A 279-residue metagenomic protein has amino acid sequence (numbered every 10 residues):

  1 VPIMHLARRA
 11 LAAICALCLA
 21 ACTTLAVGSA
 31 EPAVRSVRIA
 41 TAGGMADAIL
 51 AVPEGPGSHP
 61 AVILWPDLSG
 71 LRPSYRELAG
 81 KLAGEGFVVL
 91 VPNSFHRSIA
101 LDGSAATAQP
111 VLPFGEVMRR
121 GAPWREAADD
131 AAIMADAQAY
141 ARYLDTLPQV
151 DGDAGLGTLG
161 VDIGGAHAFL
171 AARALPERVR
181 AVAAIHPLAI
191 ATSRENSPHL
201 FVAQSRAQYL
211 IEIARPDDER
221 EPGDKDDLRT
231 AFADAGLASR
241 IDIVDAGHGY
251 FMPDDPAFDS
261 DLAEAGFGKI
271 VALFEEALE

Functional and structural regions predicted by a protein language model:
V1-A7: N-terminal secretory signal peptides that target proteins for export/translocation
A7-R8, P66: Residue-level micro-sites within transmembrane alpha helices that shape and flank functional polar/acidic positions
R9-A10, P187: Hydrophobic alpha-helical segments, especially transmembrane helices and their immediate juxtamembrane helical caps
A12-A21: Bacterial N-terminal signal peptides
C22-E279: N-terminal cap/leader regions of alpha/beta-hydrolase-fold enzymes, predominantly small-molecule hydrolases
